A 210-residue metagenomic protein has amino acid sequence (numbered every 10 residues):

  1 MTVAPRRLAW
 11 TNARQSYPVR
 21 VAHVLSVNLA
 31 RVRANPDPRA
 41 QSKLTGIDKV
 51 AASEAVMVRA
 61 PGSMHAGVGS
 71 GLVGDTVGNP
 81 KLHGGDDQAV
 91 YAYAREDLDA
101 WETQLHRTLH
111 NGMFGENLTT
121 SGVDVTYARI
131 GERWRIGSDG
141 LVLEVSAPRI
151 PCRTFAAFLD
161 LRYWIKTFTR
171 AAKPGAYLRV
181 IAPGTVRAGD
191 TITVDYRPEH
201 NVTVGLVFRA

Functional and structural regions predicted by a protein language model:
T2-G137, L141-T154, H200-A210: Electropositive, beta-rich accessory/interaction domains or terminal extensions that provide binding surfaces
R107-G115, D160-K173: Short, basic/aromatic beta-hairpin or loop at an interaction surface
T120-G122, G175-A182: Short alpha-helix capping/helix-loop boundary micro-motifs
G131, P183, R187-G189: Loop/turn positions that initiate beta-strands
S146-F168: Histidine/lysine/aspartate-rich catalytic loop segments that bind and position anionic ligands
K173-Y177, A188-D190: A structural signal for small-residue-enriched, beta-sheet-centric alpha/beta enzyme cores and oligomeric scaffold folds
T191-Y196: Short hydrophobic beta/alpha edge segments that flank linear recognition/processing sites
